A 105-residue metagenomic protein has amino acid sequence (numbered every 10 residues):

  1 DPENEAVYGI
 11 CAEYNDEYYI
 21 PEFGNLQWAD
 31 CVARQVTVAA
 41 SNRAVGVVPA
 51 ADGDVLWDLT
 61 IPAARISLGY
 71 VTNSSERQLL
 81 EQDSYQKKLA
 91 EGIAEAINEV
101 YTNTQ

Functional and structural regions predicted by a protein language model:
D1-Q105: Active-site-proximal helix/loop segments of hydrolytic enzymes
